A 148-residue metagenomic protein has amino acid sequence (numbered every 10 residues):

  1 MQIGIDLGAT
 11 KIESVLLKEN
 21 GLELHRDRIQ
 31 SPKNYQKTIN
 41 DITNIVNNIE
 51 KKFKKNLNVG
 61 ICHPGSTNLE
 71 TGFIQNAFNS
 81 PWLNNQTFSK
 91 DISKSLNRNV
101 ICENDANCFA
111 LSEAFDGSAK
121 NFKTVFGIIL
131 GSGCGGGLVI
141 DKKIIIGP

Functional and structural regions predicted by a protein language model:
Q2-D6, N58-G60, V125-I129, G135: Short glycine-aspartate micro-motif
Q2-N40, F73-I74, I144, P148: Short glycine-rich, Thr/Ser-proximal phosphate-binding strand/loop in the N-terminal lobe of ATP-dependent enzymes
K18, H63, I140-D141: A cytosolic small-molecule/anion-sensing beta-strand core signal
P32, Q36-T43, N47, L57-V59 (+1 more regions): Glycine-rich phosphate-binding loop and adjoining helix at the ATP-binding site of ATP-dependent phosphoryl-transfer
K52-N56: Short helix-terminating capping/connector loops at secondary-structure junctions
P64-T67, G131-G133: Short glycine-rich anion-binding loops that position phosphate/pyrophosphate groups of nucleotides and phosphorylated
F122-P148: Glycine-rich phosphate-binding loop of actin/hexokinase-like ATP-binding domains
